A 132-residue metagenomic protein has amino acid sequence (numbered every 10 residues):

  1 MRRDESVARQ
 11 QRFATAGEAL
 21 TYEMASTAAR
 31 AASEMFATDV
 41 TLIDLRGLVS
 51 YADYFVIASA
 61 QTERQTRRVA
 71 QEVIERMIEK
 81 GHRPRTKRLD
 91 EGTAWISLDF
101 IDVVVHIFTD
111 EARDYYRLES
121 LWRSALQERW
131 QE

Functional and structural regions predicted by a protein language model:
M1-G47, Q61-R68, E75, K80 (+3 more regions): Long, contiguous binding/interaction regions
A52-Y54: Short amphipathic alpha-helical segments
I57-S59: Short hydrophobic/aromatic beta-strand micro-patches that form the beta-sheet surface supporting nucleotide- or nucleic
L98-F100: Active-site beta-strand termini and strand-to-loop segments that position acidic
D102-V104: Structural motif
